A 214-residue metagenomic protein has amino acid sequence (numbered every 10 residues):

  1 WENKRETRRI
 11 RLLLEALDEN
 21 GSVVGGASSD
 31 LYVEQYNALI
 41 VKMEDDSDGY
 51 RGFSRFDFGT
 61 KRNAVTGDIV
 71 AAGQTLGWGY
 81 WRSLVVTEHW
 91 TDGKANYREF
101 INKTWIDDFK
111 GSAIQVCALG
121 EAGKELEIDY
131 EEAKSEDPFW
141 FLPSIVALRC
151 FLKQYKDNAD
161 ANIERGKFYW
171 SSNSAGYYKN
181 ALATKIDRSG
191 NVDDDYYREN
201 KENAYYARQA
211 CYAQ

Functional and structural regions predicted by a protein language model:
W1-D137, K201-Q214: Short, compositionally biased
F141: Polar interaction faces of repeat-based domains
I145-Q214: C-terminal, surface-exposed recognition/capping segments
